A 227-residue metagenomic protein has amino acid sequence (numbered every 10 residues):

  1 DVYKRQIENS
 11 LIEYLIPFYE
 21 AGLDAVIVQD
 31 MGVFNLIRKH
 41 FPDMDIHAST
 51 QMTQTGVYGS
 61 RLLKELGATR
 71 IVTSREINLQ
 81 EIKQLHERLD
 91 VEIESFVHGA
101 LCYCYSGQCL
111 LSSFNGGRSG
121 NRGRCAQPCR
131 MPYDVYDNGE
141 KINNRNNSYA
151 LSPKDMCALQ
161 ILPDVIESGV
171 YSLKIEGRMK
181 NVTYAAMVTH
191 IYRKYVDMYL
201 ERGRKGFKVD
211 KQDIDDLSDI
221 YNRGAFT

Functional and structural regions predicted by a protein language model:
V2-Y3: Short, small-residue-biased leader/transition segments that mark boundaries at the very start of proteins
Q6, I12-Y19, V28, H40 (+2 more regions): Surface-exposed amphipathic alpha-helical tracts and adjacent flexible/coil segments at the periphery of soluble enzymes
G32-V33: Alpha-helix capping/helix-boundary segments
I37: RNase H-like DDE/DDD metal-dependent nuclease/strand-transfer catalytic core used by mobile genetic elements
T53: Beta/alpha (TIM)-barrel catalytic core signal, keyed to glycine-rich beta->alpha loops juxtaposed to Asp/Glu that bind
V57-Y58: Conserved nucleotide-cofactor-binding alpha/beta core module
